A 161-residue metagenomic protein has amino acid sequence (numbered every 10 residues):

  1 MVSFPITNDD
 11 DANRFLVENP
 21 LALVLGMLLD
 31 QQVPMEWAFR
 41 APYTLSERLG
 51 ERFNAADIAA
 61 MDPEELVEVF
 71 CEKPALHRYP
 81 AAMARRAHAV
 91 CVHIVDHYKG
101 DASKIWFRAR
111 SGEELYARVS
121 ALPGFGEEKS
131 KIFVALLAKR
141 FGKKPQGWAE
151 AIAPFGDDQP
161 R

Functional and structural regions predicted by a protein language model:
M1-F15, E68-C71, L115-Y116: Short amphipathic alpha-helical segments and their helix-coil junctions
D11-A22, V33-E36, H77-A82: Structural motif
L21, M27, W37-E51, A55 (+1 more regions): A positional/architectural concept
G26, D30, P42-S46, H88-V92 (+2 more regions): Short, amphipathic alpha-helical segments that act as regulatory/interfacial helices in nucleotide-processing proteins
L28-L29, S103-G156: Catalytic DNA-binding helix-loop module of base-excision-repair DNA glycosylases/AP lyases
Q31-R40, I94-G100, G142-K143: Short helix-capping/linker segments at secondary-structure and domain boundaries
L49-A121: Alpha-helical ds-nucleic-acid-binding substructure associated with the helix-hairpin-helix region of base-excision DNA
